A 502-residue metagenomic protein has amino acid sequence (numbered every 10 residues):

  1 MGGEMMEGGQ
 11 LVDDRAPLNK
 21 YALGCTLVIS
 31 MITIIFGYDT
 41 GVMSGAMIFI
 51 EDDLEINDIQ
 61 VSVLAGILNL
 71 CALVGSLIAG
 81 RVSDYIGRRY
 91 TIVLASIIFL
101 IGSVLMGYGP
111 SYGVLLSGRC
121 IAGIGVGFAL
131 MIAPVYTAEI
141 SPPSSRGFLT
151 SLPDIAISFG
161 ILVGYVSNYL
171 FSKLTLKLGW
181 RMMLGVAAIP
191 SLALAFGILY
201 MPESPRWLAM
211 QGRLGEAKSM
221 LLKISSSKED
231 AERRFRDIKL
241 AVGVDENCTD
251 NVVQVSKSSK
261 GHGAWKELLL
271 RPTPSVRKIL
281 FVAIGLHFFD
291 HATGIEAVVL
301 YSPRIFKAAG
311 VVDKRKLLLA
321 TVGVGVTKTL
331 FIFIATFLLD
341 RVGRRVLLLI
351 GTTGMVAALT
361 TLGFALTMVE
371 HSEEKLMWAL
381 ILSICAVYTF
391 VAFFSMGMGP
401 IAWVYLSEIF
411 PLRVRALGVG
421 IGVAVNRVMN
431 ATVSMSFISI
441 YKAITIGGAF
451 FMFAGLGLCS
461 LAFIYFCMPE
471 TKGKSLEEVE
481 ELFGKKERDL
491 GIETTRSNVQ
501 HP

Functional and structural regions predicted by a protein language model:
M1-S226, R233, G243-P502: Alpha-helical transmembrane bundle of multi-pass membrane proteins
